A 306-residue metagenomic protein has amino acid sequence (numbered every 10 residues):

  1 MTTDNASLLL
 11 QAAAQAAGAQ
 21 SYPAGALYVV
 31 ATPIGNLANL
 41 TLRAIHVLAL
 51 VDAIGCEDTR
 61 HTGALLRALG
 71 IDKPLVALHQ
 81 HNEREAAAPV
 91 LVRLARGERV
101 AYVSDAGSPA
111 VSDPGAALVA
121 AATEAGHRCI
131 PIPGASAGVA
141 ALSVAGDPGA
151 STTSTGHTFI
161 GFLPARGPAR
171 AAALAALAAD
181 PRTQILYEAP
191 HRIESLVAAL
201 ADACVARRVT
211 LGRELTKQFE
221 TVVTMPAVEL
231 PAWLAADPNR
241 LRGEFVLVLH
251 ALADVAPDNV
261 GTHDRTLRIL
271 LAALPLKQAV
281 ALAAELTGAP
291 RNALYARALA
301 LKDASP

Functional and structural regions predicted by a protein language model:
T2-H81: Glycine-rich, flexible N-terminal cofactor/catalytic loop recognition
T2-L9, A16, A24, R99 (+2 more regions): A contiguous loop/helix-start segment that scaffolds small-molecule binding in enzyme catalytic cores
A26-V30, R96-S104, H157, R182-L186 (+1 more regions): Generic beta-sheet signal
A31, V103-D105, P133, Y187-E188 (+2 more regions): Short beta-strand segments
V47-I54, G126-I130, T183-Q184: Short active-site oxyanion
A77-R84, L163-R166: Conserved helicase motor
A95-A140, H191-S195: A glycine-rich beta-strand to alpha-helix segment that forms a phosphate/ribose-binding loop at ligand/cofactor sites
A117-D180: Class I SAM-dependent methyltransferase SAM-binding "motif I" and its flanking Rossmann-like core
